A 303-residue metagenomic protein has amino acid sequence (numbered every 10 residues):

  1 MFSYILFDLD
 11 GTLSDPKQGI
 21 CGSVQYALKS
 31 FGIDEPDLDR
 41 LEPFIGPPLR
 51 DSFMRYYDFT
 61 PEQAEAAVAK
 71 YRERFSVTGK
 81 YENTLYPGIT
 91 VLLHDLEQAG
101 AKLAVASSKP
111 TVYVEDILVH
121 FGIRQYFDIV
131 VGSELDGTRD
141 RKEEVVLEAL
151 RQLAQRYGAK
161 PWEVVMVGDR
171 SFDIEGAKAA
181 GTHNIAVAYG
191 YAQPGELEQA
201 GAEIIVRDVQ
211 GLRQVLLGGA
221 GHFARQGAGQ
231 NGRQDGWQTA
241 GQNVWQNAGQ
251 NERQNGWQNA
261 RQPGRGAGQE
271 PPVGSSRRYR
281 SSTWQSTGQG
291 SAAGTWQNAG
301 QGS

Functional and structural regions predicted by a protein language model:
M1-P43, Y57: Active-site neighborhood of HAD-like aspartate-dependent phosphohydrolases
V24, L92-V119, F127, V131: Substrate-recognition element of Asp-dependent hydrolases with the DxDx(T/V) motif
A27-L28, P48-P61, I117, V145 (+1 more regions): Helix-loop "lid/cap" segments that line or gate small-molecule binding pockets
M54-H94, A99: Metal-dependent phosphoesterase signature
R124-R139, E163: A short, structured active-site edge motif that brings together acidic residues
K142-I174: Conserved Lys-Pro-Asp/Glu-containing loop-to-beta segment of HAD-superfamily phosphomonoesterases, centered on
M166-V206: Acidic, Mg2+-coordinating phosphoryl-transfer loop and its flanking beta/alpha structural elements, shared across
A224-Q269, T283-S291, T295-Q301: Long, intrinsically disordered low-complexity tandem-repeat segments
